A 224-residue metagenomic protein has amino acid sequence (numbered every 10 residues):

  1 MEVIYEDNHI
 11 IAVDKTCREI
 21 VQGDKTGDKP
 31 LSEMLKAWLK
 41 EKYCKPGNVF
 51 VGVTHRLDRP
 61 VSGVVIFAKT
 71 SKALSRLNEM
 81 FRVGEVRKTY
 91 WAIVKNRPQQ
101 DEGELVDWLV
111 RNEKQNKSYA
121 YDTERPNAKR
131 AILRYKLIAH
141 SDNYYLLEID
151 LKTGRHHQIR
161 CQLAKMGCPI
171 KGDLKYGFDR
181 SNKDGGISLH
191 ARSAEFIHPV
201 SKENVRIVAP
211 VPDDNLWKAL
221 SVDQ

Functional and structural regions predicted by a protein language model:
M1-Q224: RNA pseudouridine synthases
